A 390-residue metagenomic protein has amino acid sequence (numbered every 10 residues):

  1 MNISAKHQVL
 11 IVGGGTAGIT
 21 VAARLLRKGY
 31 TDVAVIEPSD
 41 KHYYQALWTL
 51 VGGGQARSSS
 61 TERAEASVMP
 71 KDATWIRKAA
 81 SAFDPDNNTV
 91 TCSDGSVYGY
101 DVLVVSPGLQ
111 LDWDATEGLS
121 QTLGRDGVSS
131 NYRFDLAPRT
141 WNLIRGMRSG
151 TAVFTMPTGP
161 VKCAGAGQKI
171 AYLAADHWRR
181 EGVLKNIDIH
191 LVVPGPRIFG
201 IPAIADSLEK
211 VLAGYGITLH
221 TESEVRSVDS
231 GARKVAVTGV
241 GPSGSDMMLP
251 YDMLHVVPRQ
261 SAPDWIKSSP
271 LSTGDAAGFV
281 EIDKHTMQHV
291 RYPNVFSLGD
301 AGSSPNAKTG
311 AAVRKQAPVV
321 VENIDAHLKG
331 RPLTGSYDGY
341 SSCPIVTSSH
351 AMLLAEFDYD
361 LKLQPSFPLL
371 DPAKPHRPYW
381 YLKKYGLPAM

Functional and structural regions predicted by a protein language model:
M1-H7, A73-K169, L173-G182, G244 (+1 more regions): FAD-binding core/adjacent interface of flavoenzyme oxidoreductases
N2-T74, T158-P202: Beta1-alpha1 glycine-rich phosphate/pyrophosphate-binding loop at the start of Rossmann-like nucleotide-binding domains
G14, D94, P107-G108, M156 (+3 more regions): Glycine-rich, N-terminal phosphate-binding loop of Rossmann-like dinucleotide-binding domains
V33, A311-L328: An active-site-proximal "capping" alpha-helix that borders the catalytic cofactor pocket
A34, A73-A82, N87-V90, Y98 (+2 more regions): A Rossmann-like FAD-binding core segment of flavoenzymes
L50-G54, T122, S207-L208: Short, hinge-like loop/turn segments at secondary-structure boundaries
S120-R148, P250-K315: FAD-site-proximal beta/loop scaffold in flavoenzymes
V321-M390: C-terminal, flexible cofactor-proximal segment of oxidoreductases
